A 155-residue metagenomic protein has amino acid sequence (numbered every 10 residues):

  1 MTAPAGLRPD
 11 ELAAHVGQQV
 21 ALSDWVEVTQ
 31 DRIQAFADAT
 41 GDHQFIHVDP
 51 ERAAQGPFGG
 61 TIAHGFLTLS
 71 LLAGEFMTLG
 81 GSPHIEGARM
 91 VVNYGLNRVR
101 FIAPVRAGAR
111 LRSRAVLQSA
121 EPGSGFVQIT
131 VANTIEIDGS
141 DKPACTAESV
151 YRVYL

Functional and structural regions predicted by a protein language model:
M1-H15, A21, F101-L155: HotDog/MaoC-like acyl-thioester-processing domains
T2-A63: Catalytic strand-loop segment that frames the active site of acyl-thioester-processing enzymes
L22-D24, R32, D42, A88-N97 (+1 more regions): A generic structural signal for short beta-strands and their flanking turns/coil linkers
P57-G60, A73-R114: Hydrophobic beta-strand-centered segment that forms part of the acyl-chain substrate-binding groove
L67-L71: Short amphipathic alpha-helical face segments that pack within enzyme cores and frequently flank/anchor catalytic
